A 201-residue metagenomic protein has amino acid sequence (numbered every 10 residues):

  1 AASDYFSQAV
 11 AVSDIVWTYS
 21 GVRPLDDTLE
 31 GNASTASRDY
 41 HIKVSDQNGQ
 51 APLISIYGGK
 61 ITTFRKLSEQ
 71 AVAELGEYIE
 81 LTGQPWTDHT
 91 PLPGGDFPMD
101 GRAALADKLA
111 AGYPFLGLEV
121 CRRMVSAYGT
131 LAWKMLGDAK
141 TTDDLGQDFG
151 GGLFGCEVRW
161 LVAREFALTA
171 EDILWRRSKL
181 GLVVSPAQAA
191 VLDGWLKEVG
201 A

Functional and structural regions predicted by a protein language model:
A1-A201: C-terminal accessory subdomains/tails of enzymes that are appended
